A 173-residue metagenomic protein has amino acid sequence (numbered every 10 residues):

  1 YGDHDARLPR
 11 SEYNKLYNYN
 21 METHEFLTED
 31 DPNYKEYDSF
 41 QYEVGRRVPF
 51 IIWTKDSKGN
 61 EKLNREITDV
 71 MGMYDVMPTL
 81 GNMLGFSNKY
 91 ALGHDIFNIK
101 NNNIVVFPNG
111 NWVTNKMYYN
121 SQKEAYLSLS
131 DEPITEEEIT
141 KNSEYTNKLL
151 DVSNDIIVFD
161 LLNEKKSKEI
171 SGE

Functional and structural regions predicted by a protein language model:
Y1-E173: Solvent-exposed soluble domains appended to multi-pass membrane proteins
